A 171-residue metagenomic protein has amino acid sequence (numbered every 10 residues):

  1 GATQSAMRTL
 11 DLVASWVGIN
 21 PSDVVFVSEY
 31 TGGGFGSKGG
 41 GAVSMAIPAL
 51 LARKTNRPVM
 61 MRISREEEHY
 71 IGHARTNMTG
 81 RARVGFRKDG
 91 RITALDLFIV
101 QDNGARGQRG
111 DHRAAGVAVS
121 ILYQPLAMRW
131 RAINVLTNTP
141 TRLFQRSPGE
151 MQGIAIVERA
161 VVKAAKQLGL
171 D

Functional and structural regions predicted by a protein language model:
G1-D171: Structural alpha/beta core scaffold segments of enzyme domains
